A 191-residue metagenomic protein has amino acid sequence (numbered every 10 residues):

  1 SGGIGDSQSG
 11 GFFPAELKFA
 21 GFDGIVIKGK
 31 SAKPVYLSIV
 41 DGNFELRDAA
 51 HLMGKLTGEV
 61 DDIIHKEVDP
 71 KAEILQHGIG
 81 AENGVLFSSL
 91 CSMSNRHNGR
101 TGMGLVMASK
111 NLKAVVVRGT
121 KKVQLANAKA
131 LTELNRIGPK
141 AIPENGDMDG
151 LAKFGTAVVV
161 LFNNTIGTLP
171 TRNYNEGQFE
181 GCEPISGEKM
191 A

Functional and structural regions predicted by a protein language model:
S1-Q8, F12-A191: Intrinsically disordered, low-complexity segments enriched in small residues
